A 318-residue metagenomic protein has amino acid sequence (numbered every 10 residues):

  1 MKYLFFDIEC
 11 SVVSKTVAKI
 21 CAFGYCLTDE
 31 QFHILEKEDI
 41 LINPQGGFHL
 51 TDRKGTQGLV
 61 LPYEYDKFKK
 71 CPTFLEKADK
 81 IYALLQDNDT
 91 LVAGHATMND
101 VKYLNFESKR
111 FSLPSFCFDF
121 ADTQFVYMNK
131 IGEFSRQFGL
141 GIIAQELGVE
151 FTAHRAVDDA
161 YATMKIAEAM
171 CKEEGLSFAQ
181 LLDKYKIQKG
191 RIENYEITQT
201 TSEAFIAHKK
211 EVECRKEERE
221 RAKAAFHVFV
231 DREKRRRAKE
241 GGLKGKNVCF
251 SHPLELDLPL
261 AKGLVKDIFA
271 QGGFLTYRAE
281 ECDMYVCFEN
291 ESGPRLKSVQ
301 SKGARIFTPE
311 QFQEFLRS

Functional and structural regions predicted by a protein language model:
K2-N105, C117, Q145, K297: Conserved non-catalytic scaffold segment of RNase H-like nuclease domains
I42-L61, Y65-F68, T123-Y161: Active-site-proximal helix-loop-helix substrate-binding element of RNase H-like nuclease domains
I81, L104, L140, L264-K266 (+1 more regions): Residues within well-ordered alpha-helices
N88-M98, K102-E107, F134, F138-A207: Acidic, Mg2+-coordinating catalytic module of metal-dependent nucleases/exonucleases that use a two-metal-ion mechanism
K109-S115: A mobile, often basic/glycine-rich helix-loop segment that functions as the active-site lid/recognition loop
F120: Class I SAM-dependent methyltransferase SAM-binding "motif I" and its flanking Rossmann-like core
T123-V126, A167, E310-E314: Short, acidic/turn-prone active-site loops that include or flank metal/cofactor- and phosphate-binding residues
Y185-S318: DNA strand-break repair and replication-stress modules
